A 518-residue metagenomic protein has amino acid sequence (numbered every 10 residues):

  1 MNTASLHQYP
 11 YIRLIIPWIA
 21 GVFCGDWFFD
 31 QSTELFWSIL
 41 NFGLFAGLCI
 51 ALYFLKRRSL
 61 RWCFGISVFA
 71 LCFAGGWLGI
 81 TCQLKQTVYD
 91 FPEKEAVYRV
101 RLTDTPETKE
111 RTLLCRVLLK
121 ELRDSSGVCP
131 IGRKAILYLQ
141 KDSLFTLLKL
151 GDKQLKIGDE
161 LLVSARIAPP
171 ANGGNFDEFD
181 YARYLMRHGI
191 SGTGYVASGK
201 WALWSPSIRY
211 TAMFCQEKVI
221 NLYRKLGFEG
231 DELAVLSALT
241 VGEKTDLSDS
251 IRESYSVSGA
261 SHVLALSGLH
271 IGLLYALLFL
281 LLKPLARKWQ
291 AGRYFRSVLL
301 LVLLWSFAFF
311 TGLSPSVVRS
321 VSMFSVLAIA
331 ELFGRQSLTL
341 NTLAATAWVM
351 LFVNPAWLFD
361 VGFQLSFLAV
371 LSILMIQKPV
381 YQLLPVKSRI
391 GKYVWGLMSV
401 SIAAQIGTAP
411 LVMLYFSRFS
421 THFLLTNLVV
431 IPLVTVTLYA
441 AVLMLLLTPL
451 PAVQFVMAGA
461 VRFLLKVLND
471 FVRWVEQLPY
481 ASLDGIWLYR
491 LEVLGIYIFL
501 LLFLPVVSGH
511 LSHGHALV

Functional and structural regions predicted by a protein language model:
M1-E93, R319: N-terminal leader/targeting segments
N2-A4, W62, F69-H262: Membrane-interface helix/helix-cap signal primarily in integral membrane proteins
N2-R13, W18, F28, Q454-V518: C-terminal regulatory/interaction regions
R13, G21, L55-S59, G65 (+4 more regions): Hydrophobic alpha-helical transmembrane segments in multi-pass membrane proteins
L35-A46, L365-S366, N427-P432, R490-L494: Alpha-helical transmembrane segments of polytopic membrane proteins
W201-Y210, V257, M413-V429, Y439-I496: Membrane-interface amphipathic/re-entrant loop segments adjacent to transmembrane helices in multi-pass membrane
N221-R224, A238, E253, L327-E331 (+4 more regions): Short amphipathic alpha-helical coupling elements at transmembrane boundaries
